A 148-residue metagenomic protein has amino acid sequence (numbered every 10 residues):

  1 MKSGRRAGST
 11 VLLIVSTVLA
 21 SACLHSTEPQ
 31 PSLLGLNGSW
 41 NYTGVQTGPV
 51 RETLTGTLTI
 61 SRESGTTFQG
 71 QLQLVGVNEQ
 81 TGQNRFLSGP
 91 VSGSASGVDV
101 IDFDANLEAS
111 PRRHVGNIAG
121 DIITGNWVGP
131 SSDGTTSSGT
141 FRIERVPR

Functional and structural regions predicted by a protein language model:
M1-L12: Bacterial N-terminal signal peptides that target proteins for export
L19-A22: C-terminal motif of bacterial Sec signal peptides marking the signal peptidase cleavage site
H25-N41, I60-G65, V146-R148: N-terminal helix-cap/turn-to-beta initiation motif at the start of protein domains
S32-L54, L72, I123-G129: Tryptophan-anchored aromatic micro-motifs
Q46-G48, Q71-Q80, N106-P111, V128-S132: Short, solvent-exposed aromatic-acidic interface loops
R51-S94: N-terminal glycine/threonine-rich, aromatic-flanked beta-hairpin/loop signature
S61-F68, S92-D99, N117-I122, R145-R148: A short, structured loop/turn motif at beta-sheet edges
S94-I122, W127-S131: Acidic, glycine-rich flexible loop segments
